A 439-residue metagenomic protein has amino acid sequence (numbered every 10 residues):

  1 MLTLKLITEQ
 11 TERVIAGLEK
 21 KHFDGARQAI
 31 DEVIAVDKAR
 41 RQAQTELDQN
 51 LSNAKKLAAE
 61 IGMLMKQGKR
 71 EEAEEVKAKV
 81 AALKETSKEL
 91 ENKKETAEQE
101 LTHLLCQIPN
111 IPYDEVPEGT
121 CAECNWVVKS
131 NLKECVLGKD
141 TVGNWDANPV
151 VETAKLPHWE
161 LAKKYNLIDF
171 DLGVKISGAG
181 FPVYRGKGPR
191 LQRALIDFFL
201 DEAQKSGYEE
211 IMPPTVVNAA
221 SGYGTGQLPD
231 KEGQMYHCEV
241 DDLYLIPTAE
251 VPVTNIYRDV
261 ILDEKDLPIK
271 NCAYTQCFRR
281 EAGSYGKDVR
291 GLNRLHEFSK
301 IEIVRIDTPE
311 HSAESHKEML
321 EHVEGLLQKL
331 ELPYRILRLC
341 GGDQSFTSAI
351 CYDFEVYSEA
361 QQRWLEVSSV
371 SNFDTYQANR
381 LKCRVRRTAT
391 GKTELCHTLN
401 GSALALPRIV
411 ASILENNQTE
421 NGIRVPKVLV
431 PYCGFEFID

Functional and structural regions predicted by a protein language model:
M1-N144: N-terminal alpha-helical targeting/anchoring segments
R27, K133-D439: TRNA-recognition modules of translation machinery and tRNA-sensing kinases, especially anticodon-binding
